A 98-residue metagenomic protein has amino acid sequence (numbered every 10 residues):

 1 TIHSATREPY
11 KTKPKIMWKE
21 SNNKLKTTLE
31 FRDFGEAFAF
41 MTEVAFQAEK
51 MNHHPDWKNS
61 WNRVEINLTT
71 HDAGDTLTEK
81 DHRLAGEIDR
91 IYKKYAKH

Functional and structural regions predicted by a protein language model:
R7, K11-K24: Short aromatic-glycine-(Arg/Gly/Cys) micro-motifs in beta-strand/loop hairpins
K24-R32: Short, well-ordered beta-strand elements within core beta-sheets of diverse protein domains
F34-A39, T76-L77: Short, conserved charged micro-motifs
A39-Q47: Short amphipathic alpha-helix segments
K50-S60, G86-H98: A short N-terminal helical cap/helix-turn-helix that marks the beginning of AMP-binding/adenylate-forming
N62-T69: A generic structural motif
T70-Y95: C-terminal structural segments of small proteins and small subunits
